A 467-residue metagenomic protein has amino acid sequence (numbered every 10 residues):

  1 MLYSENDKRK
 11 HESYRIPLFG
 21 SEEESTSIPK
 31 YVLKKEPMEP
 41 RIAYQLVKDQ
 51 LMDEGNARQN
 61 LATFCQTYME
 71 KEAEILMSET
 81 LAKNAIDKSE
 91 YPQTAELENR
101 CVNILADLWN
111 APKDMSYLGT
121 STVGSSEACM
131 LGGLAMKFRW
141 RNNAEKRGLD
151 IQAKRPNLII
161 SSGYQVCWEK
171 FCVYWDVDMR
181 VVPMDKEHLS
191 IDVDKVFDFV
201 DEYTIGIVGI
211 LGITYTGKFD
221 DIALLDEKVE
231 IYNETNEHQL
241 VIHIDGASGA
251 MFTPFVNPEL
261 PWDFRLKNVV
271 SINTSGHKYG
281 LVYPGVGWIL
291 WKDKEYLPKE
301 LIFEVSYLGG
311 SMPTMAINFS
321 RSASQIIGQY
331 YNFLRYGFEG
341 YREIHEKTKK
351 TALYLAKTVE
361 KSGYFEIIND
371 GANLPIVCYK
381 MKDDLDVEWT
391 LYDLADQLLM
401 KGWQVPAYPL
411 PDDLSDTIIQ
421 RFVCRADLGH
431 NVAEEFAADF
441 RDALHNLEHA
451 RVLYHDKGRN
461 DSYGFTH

Functional and structural regions predicted by a protein language model:
M1-S116, G402-V405, Q420, F465-H467: N-terminal entrance/gating region of PLP-dependent enzymes' catalytic architecture
L2, R9-R15, G124-E300, L308: Conserved PLP-enzyme active-site core in the AAT-like
M115-S116, A153, N369-I376, S415-I419 (+1 more regions): Short Gly/Ser/Thr- and Asp/Glu-enriched loop/turn motifs at secondary-structure junctions
G209, P375-E388, G402-A437: Conserved PLP-binding active-site segment of the aspartate aminotransferase-like
Y232, L414-H467: PLP-dependent enzyme catalytic core of the Aspartate aminotransferase-like
F255-L374, K380-L385: Active-site C-terminal subdomain of aminotransferase-like
F365-G402, Y463-F465: Conserved PLP-binding catalytic core of the aspartate aminotransferase-like
L398-P406, R441-E448: A common structural junction motif
